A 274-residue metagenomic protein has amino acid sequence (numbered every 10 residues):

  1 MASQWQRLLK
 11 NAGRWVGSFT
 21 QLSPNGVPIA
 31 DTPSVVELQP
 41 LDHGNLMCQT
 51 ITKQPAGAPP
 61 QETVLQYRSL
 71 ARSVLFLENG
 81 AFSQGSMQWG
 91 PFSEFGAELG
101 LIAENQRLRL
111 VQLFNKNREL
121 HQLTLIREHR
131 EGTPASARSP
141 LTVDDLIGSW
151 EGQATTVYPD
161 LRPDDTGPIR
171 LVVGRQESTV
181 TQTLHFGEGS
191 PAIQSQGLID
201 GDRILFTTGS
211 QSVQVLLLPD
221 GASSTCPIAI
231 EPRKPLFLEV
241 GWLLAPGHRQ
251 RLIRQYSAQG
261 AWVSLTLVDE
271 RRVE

Functional and structural regions predicted by a protein language model:
Q4-L8, F19-E274: Soluble ligand-binding/transfer domains with enclosed cavities or grooves
